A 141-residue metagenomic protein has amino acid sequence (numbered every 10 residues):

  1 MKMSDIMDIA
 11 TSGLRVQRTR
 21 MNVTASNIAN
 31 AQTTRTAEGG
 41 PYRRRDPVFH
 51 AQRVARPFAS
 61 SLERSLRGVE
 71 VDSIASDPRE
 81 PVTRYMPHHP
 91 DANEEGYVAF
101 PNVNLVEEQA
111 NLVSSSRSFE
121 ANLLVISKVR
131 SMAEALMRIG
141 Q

Functional and structural regions predicted by a protein language model:
M1-Q141: Amphipathic alpha-helical polymerization modules
